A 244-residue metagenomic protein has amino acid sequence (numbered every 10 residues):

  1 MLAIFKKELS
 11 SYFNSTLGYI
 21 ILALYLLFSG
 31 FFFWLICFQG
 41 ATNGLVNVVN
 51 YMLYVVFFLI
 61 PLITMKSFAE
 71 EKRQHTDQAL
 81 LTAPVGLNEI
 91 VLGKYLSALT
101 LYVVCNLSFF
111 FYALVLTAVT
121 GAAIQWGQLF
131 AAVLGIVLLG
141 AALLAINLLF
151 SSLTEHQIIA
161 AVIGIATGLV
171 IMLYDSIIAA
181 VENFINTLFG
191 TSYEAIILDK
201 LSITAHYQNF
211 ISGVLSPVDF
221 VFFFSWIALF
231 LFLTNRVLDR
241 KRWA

Functional and structural regions predicted by a protein language model:
M1-E70, F110-F111, L215-A244: Hydrophobic alpha-helical transmembrane segments
S11-L27, L92-V103, N183-L188: Alpha-helical transmembrane segments of integral membrane proteins, especially early/N-terminal helices
F32-W34, G40-Y51, V55, S97-I159 (+1 more regions): Secretory targeting signals
F38-T42, E71, F111, V115-A123 (+5 more regions): Membrane-interface elements of multi-pass transporters and channels
T42, V46, A160, A166-V237 (+1 more regions): Terminal transmembrane helical anchor/hairpin motif
I60, H75-T76, K94, A98-Y102 (+1 more regions): A hydrophobic, multi-pass inner-membrane permease signature
S67-S97: Helix-loop-helix units of permease transmembrane domains in multi-pass membrane transporters, especially ABC
K94-Y95, A132, G164-I165: Residue-level recognition of transmembrane alpha-helices in multi-pass small-molecule transporters/permeases
